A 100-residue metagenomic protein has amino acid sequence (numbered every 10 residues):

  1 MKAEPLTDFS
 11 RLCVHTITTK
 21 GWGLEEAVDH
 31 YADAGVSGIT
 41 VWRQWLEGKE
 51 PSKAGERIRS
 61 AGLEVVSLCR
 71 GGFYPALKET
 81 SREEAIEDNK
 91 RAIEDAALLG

Functional and structural regions predicted by a protein language model:
M1-L98: N-terminal pre-domain/capping segments
